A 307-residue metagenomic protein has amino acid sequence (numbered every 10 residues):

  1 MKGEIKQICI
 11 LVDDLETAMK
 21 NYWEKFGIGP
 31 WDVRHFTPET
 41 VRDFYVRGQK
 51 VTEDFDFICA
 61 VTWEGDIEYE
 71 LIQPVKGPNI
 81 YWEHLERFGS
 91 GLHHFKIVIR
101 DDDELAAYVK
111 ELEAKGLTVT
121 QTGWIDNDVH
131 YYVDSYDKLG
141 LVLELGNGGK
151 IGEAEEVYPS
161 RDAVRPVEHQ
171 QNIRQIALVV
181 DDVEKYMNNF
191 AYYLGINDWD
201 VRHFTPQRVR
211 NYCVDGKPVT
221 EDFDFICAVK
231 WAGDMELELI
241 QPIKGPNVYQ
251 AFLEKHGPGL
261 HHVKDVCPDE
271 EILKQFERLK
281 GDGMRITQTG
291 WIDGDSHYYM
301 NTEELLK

Functional and structural regions predicted by a protein language model:
M1-E4, R165-N172: A short, surface-exposed helix-loop junction/capping segment
K2-G3, L11-G65, A107-N127, L178-G233 (+1 more regions): Core segments of cupin and vicinal oxygen chelate
I5-D13, A60-E68, H84-D103, I173-D181 (+2 more regions): Vicinal oxygen chelate
D32-T37, Q73-P74, I80-L85, A154-V157 (+3 more regions): Short, tandemly repeated low-complexity microdomains enriched for cysteine and small residues
C59, Y81-L85, Q121, H130-Y132 (+2 more regions): Catalytic micro-motifs at enzyme active sites that drive phosphoryl/nucleotidyl and oxygen chemistry
E70, A106-H169, V229, E238-Q241 (+1 more regions): Vicinal oxygen chelate
P78, F95-V98, D102, E111 (+4 more regions): Mid-sequence acidic-hydrophobic segments that form the walls of catalytic/ligand-binding cavities or oligomerization
